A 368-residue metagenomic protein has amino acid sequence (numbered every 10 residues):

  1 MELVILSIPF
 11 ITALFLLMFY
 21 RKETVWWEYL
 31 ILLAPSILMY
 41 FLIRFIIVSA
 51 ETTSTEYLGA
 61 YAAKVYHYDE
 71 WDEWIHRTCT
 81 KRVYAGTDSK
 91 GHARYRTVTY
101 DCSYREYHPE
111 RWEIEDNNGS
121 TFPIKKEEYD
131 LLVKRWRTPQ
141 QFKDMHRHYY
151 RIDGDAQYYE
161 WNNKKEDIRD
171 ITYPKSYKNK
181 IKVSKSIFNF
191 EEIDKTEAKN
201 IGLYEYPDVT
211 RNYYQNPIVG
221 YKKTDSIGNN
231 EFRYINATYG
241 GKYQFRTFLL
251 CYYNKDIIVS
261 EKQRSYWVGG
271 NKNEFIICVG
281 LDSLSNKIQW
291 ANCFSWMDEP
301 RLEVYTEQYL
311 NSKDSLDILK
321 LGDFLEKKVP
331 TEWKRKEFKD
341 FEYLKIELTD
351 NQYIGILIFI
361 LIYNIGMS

Functional and structural regions predicted by a protein language model:
E2-I258, K262, Y266-K272, L284-S285 (+1 more regions): A structural boundary signal for the start of the first folded domain, especially the loop/turn and N-capping region
E274-I276: Beta-sheet entry/capping signal
C278-G280: Short hydrophobic alpha-helical segments used for membrane anchoring or interfacial signaling
A291-F294: C-terminal regions of proteins
